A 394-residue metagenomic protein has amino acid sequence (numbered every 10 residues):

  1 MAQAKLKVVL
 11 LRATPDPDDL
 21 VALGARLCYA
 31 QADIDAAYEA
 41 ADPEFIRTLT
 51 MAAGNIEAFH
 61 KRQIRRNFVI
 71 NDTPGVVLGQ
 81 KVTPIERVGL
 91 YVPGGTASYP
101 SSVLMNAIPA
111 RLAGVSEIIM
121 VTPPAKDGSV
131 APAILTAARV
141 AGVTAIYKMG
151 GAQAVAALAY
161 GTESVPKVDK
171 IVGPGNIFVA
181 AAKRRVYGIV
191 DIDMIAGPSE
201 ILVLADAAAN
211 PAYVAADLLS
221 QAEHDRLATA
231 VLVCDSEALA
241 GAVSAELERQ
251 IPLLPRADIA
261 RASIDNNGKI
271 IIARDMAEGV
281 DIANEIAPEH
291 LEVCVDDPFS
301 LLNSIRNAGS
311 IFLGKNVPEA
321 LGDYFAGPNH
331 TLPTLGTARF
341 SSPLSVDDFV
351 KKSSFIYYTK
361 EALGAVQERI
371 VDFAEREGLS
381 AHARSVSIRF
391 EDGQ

Functional and structural regions predicted by a protein language model:
M1, D18-E86: N-terminal Rossmann-like NAD(P)+-binding subdomain of aldehyde/semialdehyde dehydrogenases
L11-P17, L90-P100, L204-A212: Short, glycine-rich nucleotide/cofactor-binding loops
L20-L23, S101-G114, A215-Q221: Histidine-anchored nucleotide/phosphate-binding helix
I70-T136: Conserved small-residue-rich beta-alpha loop and adjacent elements that most often cradle the phosphate/pyrophosphate
G142-S220, H224-T229: Conserved NAD(P)+-binding/catalytic subdomain of aldehyde/semialdehyde dehydrogenases
M194-N266, I270: A conserved active-site cap/scaffold subdomain adjacent to cofactor or substrate pockets
N284-Q394: C-terminal core of ALDH-fold dehydrogenases
